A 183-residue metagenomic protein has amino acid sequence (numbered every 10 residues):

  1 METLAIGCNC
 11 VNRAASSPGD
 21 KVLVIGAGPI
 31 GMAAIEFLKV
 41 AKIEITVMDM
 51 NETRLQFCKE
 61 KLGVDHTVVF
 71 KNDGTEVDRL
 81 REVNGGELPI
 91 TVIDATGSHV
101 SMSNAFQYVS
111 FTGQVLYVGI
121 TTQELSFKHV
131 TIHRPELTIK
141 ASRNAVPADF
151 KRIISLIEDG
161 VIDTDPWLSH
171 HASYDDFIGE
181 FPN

Functional and structural regions predicted by a protein language model:
M1-N72: Mid-domain Rossmann-like dinucleotide-binding core that forms the NAD(H)/NADP(H) cofactor-binding site
N12-S17, N84-G85, Q107: Glycine-rich helix-loop-beta junction characteristic of Rossmann-like nucleotide cofactor-binding loops
V24, V40, D49, G86 (+4 more regions): C-terminal capping/lid region of NAD(P)-dependent oxidoreductase domains
E52-R54, G74, H99, T122: Helix N-cap at the beta1-alpha1 junction of Rossmann-like dinucleotide-binding domains, i.e., the first residues
D73-G86: Short amphipathic alpha-helix with an adjacent loop that forms part of the alpha/beta core around
I90-I93, L116: N-terminal Rossmann-like NAD(P) cofactor-binding module of classical short-chain dehydrogenase/reductase
H99-D159: Glycine-rich phosphate-binding loop and adjacent beta-alpha segment of Rossmann(oid) nucleotide-cofactor-binding
S103-N104, P147-N183: C-terminal hydrophobic helical "lid"/dimerization subdomain of Rossmann-like NAD(P)H-dependent oxidoreductases
